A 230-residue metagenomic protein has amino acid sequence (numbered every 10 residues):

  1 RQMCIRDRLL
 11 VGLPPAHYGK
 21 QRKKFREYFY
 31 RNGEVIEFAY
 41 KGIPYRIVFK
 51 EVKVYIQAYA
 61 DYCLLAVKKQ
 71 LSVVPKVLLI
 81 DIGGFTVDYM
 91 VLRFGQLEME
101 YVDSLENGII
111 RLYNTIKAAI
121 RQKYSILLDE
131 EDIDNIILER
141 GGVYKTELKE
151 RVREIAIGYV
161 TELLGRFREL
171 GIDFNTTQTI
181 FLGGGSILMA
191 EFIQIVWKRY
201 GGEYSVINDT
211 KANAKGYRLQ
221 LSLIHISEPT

Functional and structural regions predicted by a protein language model:
Q2-V77, Q96-I110, I133, L138 (+2 more regions): Nucleotide/phosphate-binding catalytic cleft detector across ATP-hydrolyzing and phosphate-transferring enzymes
G19-R26, D81, A118-L128: Short N-terminal helix-initiation segments at or just after the protein's N-terminus
L71-Q96, I116: Gly/Thr-rich phosphate-binding beta-strand-loop-beta motif of the actin/hexokinase/Hsp70
M90-D132: Glycine-rich phosphate-binding loop plus the immediately following alpha-helix
